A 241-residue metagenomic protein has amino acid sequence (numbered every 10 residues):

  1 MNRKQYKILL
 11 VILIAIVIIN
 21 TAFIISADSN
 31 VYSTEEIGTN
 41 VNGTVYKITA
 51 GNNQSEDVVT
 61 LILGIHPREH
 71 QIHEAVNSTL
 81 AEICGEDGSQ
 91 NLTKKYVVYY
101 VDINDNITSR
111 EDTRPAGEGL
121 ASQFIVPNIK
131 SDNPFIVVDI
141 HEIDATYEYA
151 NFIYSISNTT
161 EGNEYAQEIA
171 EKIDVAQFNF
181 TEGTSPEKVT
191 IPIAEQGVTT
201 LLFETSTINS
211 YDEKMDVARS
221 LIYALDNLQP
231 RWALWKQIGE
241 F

Functional and structural regions predicted by a protein language model:
N2-F241: Structured catalytic-domain cores with a bias toward divalent-metal coordination
